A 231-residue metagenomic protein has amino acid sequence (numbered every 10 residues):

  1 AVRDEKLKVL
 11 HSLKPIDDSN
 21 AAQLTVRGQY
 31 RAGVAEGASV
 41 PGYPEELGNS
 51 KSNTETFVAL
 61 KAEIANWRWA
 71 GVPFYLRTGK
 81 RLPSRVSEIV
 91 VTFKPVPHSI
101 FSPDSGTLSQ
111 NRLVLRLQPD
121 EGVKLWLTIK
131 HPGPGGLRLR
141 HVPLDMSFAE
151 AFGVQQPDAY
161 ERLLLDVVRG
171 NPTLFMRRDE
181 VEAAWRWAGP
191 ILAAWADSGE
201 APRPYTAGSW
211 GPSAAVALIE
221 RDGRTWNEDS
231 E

Functional and structural regions predicted by a protein language model:
A1-E231: Secretory/organelle targeting and membrane-embedding segments
